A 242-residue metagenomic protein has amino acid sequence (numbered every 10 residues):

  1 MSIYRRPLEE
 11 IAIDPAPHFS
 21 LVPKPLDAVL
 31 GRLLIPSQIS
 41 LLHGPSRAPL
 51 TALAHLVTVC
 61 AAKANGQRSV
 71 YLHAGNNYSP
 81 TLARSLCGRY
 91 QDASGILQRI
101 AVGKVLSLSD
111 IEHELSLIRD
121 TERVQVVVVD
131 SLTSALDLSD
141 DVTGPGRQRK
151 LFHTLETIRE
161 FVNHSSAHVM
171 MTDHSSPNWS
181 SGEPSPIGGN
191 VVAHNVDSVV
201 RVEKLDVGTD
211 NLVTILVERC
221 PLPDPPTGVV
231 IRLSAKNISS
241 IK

Functional and structural regions predicted by a protein language model:
M1-A93: The Walker A/P-loop phosphate-binding site
A28, Q98, H113-S116, H153-E156 (+1 more regions): Solvent-exposed alpha-helical segments within well-ordered globular domains of core cellular machineries
I39-L41, R68, Q125-V126, H168-M170: Residue-level preference for the first positions of well-ordered beta-strands
R47, A74-N76, L132, H174-S175 (+1 more regions): Short, ordered loop/turn segments at secondary-structure junctions
V57, A61, K150-H164: Catalytic-core regions built around general acid/base machinery
G66-P145: Conserved inter-motif catalytic segment of the P-loop NTP-binding fold
V142-T157, E183-V191: Substrate-gripping "pore-loop 1 plus following alpha2 helix"
E160-K242: Phosphate-binding/switch region of NTP-binding enzymes
